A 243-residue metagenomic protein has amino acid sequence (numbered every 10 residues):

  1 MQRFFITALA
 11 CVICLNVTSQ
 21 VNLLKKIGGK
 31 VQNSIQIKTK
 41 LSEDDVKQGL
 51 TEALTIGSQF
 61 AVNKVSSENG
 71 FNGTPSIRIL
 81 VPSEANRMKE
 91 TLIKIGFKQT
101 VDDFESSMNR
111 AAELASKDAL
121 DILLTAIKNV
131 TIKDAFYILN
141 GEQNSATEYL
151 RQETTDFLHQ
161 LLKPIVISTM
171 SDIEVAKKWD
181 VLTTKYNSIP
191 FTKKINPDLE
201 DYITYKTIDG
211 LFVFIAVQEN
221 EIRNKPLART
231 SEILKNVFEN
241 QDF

Functional and structural regions predicted by a protein language model:
M1-L24: Bacterial Sec-dependent N-terminal signal peptides
L23-E105: N-terminal Sec/ER secretory leader and immediately downstream segment of secreted/extracellular precursors
K25-Q32, T207-F243: A cross-kingdom marker for long, charged
T39-S42, T51-L54, K193, P197 (+3 more regions): Metal- and O2-centered redox machinery and metal/ROS homeostasis
T39-T51, K94-I95, F104-E113, L123-L124 (+3 more regions): Second-shell loop/turn segments in exported
A61, T131, P226: Residue-level signature of catalytic and energy-coupling elements of molecular machines, predominantly ATP/GTP-dependent
K98-T169: Mid-length scaffold segments of soluble, non-membrane domains
I165-K206, L211: An amphipathic alpha-helical core segment
